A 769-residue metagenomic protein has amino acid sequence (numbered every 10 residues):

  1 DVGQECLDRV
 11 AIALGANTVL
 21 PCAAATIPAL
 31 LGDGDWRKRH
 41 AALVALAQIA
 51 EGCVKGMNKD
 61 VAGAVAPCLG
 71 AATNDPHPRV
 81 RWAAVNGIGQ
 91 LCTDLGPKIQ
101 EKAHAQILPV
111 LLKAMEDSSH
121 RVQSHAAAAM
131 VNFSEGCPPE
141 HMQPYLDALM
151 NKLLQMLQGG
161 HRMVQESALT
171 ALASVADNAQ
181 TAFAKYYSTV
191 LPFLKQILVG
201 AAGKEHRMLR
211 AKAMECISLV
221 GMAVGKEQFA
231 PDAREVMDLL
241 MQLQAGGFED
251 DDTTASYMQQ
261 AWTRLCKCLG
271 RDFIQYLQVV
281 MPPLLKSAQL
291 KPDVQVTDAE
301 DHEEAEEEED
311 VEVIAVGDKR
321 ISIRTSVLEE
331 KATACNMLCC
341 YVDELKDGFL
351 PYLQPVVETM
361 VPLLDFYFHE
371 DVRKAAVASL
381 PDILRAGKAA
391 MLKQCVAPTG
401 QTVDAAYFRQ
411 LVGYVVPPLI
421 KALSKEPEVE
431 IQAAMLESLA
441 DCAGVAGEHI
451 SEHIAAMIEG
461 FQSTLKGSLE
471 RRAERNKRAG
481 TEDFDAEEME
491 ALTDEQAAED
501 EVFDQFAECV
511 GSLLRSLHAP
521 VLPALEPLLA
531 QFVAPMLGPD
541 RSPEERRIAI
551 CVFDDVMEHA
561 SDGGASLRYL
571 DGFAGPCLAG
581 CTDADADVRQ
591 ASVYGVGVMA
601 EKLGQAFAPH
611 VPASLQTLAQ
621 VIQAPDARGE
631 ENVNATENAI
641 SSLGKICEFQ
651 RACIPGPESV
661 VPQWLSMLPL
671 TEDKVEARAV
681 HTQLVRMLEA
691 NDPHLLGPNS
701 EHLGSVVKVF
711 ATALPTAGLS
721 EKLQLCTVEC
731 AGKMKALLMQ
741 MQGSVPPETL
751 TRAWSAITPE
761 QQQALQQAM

Functional and structural regions predicted by a protein language model:
D1-M769: Karyopherin-beta/Importin-beta family HEAT-repeat alpha-solenoid scaffold
